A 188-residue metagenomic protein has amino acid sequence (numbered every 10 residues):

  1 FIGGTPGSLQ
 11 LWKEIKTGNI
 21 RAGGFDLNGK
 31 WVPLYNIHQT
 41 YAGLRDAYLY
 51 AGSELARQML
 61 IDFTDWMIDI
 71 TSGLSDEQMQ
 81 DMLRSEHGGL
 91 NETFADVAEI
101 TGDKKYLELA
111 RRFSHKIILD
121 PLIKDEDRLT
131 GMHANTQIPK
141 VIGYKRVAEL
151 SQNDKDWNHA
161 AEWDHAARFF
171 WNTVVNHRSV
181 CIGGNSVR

Functional and structural regions predicted by a protein language model:
F1-R188: Glycan-recognition and catalytic cores of secretory/periplasmic carbohydrate-active enzymes
